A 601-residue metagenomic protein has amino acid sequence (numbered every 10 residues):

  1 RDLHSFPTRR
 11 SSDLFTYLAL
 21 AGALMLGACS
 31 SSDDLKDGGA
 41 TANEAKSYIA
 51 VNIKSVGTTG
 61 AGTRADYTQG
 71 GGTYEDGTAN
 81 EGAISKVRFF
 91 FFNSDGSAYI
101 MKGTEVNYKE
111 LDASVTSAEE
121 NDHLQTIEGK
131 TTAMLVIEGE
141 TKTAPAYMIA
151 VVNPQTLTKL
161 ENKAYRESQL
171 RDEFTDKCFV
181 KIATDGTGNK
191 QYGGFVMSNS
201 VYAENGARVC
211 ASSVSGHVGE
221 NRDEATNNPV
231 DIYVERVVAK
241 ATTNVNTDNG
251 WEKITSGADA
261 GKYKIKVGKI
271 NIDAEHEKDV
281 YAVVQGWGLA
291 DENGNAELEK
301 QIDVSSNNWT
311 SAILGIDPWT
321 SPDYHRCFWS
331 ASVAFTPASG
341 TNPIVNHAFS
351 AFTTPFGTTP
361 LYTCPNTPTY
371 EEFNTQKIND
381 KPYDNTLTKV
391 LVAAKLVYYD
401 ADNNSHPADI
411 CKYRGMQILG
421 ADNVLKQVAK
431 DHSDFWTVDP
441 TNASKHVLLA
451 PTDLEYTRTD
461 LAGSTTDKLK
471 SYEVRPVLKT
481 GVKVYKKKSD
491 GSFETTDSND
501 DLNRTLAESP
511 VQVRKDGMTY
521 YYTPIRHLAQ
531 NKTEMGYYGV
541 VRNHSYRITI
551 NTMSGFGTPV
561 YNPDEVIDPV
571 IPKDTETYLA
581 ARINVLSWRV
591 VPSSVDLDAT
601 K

Functional and structural regions predicted by a protein language model:
H4-S11: Short, small-residue-biased leader/transition segments that mark boundaries at the very start of proteins
D13-L18, G22-K601: Sec-type signal peptide cleavage vicinity
